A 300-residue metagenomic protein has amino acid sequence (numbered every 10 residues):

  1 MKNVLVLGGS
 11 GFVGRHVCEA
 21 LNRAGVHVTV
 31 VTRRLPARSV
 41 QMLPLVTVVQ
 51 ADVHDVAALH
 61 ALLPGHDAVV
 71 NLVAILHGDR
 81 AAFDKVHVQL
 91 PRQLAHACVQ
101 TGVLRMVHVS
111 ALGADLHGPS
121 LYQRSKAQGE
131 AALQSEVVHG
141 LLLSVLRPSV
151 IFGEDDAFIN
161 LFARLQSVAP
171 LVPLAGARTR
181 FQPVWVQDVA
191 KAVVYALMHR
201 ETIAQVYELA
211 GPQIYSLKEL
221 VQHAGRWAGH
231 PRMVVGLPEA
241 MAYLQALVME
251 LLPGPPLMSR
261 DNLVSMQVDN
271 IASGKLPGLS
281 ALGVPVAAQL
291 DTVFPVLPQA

Functional and structural regions predicted by a protein language model:
N3-A24: N-terminal Rossmann NAD(P)H-binding glycine-rich loop of SDR-like oxidoreductase domains
L7, V31, L72-V73, M106-L112 (+1 more regions): SDR active-site strand-loop-helix element
P36-Q93, A97-Q100, A111-G118: NAD(P)H-binding glycine-rich loop region in Rossmannoid oxidoreductase-like domains and their noncatalytic homologs
D84-V88, P119-E130, F152, D156 (+4 more regions): Short-chain dehydrogenase/reductase
A131-D155, R164: Conserved beta-loop-beta element that borders a ligand/cofactor-binding pocket
A157-F158, G176-M198, Q205-E208: Substrate-positioning beta->alpha
F162-L174: A short C-terminal helix-loop "cap" of Rossmann-like NAD(P)-dependent dehydrogenase/epimerase domains
H199-S259, S273-A300: Mid/C-terminal beta-alpha module of Rossmann-like enzyme folds, strongest in SDR-family dehydrogenases/epimerases
